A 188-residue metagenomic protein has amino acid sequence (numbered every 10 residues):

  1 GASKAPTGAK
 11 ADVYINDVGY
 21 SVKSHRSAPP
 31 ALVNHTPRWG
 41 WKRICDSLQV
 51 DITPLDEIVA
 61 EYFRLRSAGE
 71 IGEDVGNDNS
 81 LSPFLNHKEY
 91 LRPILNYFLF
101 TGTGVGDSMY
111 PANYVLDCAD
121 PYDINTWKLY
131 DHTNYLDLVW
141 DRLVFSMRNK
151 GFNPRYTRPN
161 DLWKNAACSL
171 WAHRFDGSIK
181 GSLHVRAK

Functional and structural regions predicted by a protein language model:
G1-A11, I15, V22-K188: Short, positively charged
